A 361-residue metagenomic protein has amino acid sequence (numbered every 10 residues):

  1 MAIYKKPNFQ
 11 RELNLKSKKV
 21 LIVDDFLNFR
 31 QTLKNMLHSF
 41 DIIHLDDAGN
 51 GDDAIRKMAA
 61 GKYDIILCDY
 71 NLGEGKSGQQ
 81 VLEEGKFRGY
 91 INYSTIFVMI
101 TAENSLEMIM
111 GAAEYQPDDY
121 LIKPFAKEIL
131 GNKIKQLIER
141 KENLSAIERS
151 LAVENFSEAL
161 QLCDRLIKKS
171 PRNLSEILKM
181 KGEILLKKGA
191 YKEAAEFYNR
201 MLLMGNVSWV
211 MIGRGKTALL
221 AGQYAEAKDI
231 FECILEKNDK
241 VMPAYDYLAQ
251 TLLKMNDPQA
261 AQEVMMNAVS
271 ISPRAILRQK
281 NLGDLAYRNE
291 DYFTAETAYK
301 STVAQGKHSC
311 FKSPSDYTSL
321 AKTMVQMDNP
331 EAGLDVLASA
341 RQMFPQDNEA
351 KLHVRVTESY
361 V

Functional and structural regions predicted by a protein language model:
K16-N28, L33-L37: Conserved acidic segment of CheY-like receiver
D47-I65, G73, K192: Acidic, metal-coordinating helix/loop segments flanking the phosphotransfer/catalytic sites of two-component signaling
D69-N71, T101: Active-site residues of response regulator receiver
S77-N92, E263: Short amphipathic alpha-helix used as the core "switch/output" element in two-component signaling
Q79-Q80, Y93, N104-D119: Alpha4 helix (beta4-alpha4-beta5 surface) of REC/receiver domains from two-component response regulators
K123-P124: A Lys-centered signature of the CheY-like receiver
L130-K141, A146: Receiver (REC) domain switch/output surface
K192-V361: Flexible loop/N-cap segments at domain edges
